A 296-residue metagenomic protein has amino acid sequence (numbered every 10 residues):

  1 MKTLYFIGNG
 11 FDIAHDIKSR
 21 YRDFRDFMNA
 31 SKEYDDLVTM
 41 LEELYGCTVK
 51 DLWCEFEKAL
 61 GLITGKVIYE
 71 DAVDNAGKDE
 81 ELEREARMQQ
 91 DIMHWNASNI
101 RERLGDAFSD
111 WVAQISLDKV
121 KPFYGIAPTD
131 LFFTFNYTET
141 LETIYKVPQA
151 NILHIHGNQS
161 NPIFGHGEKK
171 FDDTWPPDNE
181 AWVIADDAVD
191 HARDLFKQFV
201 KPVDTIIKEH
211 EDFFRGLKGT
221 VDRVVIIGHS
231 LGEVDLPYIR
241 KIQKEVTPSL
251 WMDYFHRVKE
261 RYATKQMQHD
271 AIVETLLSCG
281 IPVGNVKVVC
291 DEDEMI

Functional and structural regions predicted by a protein language model:
M1-H15, F24, E211-I296: SIR2/sirtuin-family catalytic core signature
H15-D16, E142: Short N-terminal helix/helix-N-cap motif within the alpha/beta-hydrolase-1
K18-R25, P148-A150: Short secondary-structure boundary/capping segments
Y21-T39: Short catalytic helix/loop segments, enriched in acidic residues and glycine and frequently bearing histidine
M28, Y145-P148, I242-V246: Active-site catalytic pocket residues across diverse enzymes, especially alpha/beta-hydrolases
D36-L195: Extended, H/D-rich, highly charged conserved domains that either
W111-P122, K201-G216: A Trp-anchored, charged/polar loop motif used as the substrate-binding/catalytic surface of acyl/ester-handling
D186-I207, L217-G232: Acidic/glycine-enriched edge-of-secondary-structure segments
